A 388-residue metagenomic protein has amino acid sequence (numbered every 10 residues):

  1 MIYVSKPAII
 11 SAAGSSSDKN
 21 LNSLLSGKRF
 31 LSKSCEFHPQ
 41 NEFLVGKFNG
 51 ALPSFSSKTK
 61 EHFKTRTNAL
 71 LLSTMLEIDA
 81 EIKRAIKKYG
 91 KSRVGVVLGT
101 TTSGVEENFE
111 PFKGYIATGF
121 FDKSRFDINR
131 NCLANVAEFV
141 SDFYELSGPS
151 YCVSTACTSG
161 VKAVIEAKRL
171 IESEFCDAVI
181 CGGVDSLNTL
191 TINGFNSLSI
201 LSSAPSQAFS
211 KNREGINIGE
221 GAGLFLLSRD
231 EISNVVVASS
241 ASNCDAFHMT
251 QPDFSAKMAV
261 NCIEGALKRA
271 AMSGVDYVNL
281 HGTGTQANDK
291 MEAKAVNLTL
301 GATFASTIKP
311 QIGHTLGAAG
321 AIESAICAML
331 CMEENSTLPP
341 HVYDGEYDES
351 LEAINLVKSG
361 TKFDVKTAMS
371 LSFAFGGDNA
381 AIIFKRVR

Functional and structural regions predicted by a protein language model:
M1-K60, D230-A238, A325-H341, A380 (+1 more regions): ACP-dependent fatty acid/polyketide chain-elongation machinery
M1-V4, K64-A80, R84-G90: N-terminal amphipathic, basic-rich helices that act as targeting or association modules
I2-P7, D18, N22-L44, L201 (+3 more regions): Condensing-enzyme catalytic core mediating Claisen C-C bond formation in acyl metabolism
K6, L24, V96, V140 (+10 more regions): Conserved small-residue
S15, E107-P111, T189-G194, F247-T250 (+2 more regions): Short acidic, glycine/serine/threonine-rich loops at helix termini
S32-S73, S103-E166, T191-N193, S197-I218 (+1 more regions): Conserved catalytic cysteine-centered active-site region of acyl-thioester-dependent Claisen-condensing enzymes
R84-G95, G99, F112-R125, F139-P149 (+7 more regions): Structural signature of cysteine-dependent C-C bond-forming condensing enzymes
M249-S255, G284-T299, G317-I322: Short glycine/threonine-rich loop-to-helix capping motif typified by GTGT followed within a few residues by an Asp-Pro
